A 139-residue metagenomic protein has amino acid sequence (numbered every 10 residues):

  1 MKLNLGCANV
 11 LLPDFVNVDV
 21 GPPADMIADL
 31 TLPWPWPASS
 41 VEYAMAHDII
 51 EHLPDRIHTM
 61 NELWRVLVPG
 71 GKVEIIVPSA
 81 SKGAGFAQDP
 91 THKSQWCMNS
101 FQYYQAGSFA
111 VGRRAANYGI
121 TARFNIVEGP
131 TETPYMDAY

Functional and structural regions predicted by a protein language model:
K2-K82: Conserved SAM-binding loop
P54-W64, V68, K72-Y139: S-adenosyl-L-methionine-dependent methyltransferase catalytic module, highlighting the catalytic core
